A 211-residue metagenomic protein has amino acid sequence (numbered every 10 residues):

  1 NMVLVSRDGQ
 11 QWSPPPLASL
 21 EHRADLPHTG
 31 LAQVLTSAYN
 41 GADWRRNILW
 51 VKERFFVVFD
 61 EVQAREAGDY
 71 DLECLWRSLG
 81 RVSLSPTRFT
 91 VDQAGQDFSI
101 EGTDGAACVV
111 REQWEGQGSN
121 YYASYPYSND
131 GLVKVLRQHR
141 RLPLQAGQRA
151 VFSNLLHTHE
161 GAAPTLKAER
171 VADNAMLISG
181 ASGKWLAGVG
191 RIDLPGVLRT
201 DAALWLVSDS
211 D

Functional and structural regions predicted by a protein language model:
N1-D211: CBM-like, beta-strand-rich accessory domains located in the C-terminal region of large, secreted polysaccharide-active
